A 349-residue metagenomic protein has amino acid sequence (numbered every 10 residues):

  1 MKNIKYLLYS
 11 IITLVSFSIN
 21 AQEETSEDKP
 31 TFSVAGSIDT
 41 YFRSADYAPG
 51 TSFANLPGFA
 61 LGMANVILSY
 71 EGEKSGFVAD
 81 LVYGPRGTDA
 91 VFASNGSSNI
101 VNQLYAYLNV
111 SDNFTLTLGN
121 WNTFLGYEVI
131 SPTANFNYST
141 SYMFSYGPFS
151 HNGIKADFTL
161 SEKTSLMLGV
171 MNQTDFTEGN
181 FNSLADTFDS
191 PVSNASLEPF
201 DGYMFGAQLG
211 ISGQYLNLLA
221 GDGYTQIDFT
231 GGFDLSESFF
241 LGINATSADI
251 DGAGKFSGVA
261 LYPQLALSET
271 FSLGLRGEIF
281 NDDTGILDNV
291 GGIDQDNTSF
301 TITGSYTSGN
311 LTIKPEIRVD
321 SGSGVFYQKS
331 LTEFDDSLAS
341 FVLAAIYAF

Functional and structural regions predicted by a protein language model:
M1-E27: Cleavable N-terminal export/targeting peptides
T25-Y47, T51-F176, L209-G213, G274: Outer membrane beta-barrel
S26, L68-G72, L108-V110, F158 (+7 more regions): Residue-level signature of outer-membrane beta-barrel architecture
G50-A54, G87-S97, L218-F349: Outer-membrane beta-barrel pore domains
G62, I100, D112, S150 (+5 more regions): Exposed loop/turn and edge beta-strand positions of beta-sandwich/beta-sheet ligand-binding modules
M63-N65, Q103-Y105, G153-K155, M204-Q208 (+5 more regions): Membrane-embedded beta-strand positions in outer-membrane beta-barrel channels/transporters
V129-S131, N180-F181, I286-L287, Y327: Short aromatic-enriched loop/helix-cap "lid" or pocket-rim segments at secondary-structure transitions that line
L166-Y224: Loop-centered beta-sheet repeat module
